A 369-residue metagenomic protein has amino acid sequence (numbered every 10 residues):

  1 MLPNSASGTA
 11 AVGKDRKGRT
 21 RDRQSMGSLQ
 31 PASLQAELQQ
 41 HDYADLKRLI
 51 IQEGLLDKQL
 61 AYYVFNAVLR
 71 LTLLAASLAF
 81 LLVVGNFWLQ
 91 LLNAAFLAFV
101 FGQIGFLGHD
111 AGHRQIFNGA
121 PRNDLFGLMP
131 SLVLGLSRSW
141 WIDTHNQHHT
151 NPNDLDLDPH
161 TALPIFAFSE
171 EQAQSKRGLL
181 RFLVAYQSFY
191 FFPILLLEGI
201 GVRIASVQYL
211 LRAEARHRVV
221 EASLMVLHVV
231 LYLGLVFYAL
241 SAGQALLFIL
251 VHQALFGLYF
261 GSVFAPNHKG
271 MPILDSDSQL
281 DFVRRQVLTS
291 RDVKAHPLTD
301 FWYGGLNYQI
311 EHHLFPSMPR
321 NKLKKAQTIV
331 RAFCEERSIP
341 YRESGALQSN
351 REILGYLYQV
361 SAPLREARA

Functional and structural regions predicted by a protein language model:
M26-L49, Y190-G201: Short, charged cytosolic
L49-L60, Q172-L180: Cytosolic juxtamembrane amphipathic/interface segments immediately preceding and feeding into a transmembrane helix
K58-I104, S131-L136, Q187-V202, A215-V263: Alpha-helical bilayer-embedded segments of polytopic membrane proteins, i.e., transmembrane/intramembrane helices
F96-E214, Q279-L364: Membrane-embedded catalytic scaffold of the fatty acid hydroxylase/desaturase
F106-Q115, I142, Q147-H148, G243-L247 (+1 more regions): Juxtamembrane/interface segments at transmembrane-helix termini
H252-A265, K269-G270, R331-E335, P340: C-terminal, active-site-flanking charged/polar segments
